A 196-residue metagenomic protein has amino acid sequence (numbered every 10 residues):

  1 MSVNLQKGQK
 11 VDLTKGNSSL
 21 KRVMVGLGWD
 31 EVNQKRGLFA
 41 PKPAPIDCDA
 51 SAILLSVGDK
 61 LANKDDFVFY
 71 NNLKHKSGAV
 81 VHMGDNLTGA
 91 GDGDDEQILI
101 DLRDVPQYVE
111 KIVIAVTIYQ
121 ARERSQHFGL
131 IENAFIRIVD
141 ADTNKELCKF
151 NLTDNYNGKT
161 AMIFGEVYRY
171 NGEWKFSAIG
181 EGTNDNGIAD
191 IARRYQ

Functional and structural regions predicted by a protein language model:
M1-K111, A115-Q196: Intrinsic-disorder/low-complexity signal
